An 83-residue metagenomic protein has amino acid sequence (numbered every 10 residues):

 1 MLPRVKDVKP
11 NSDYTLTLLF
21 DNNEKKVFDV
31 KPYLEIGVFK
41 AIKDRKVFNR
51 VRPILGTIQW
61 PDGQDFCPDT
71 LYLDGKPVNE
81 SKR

Functional and structural regions predicted by a protein language model:
M1-R83: Motif-centric detector for short Cys/His coordination patterns
